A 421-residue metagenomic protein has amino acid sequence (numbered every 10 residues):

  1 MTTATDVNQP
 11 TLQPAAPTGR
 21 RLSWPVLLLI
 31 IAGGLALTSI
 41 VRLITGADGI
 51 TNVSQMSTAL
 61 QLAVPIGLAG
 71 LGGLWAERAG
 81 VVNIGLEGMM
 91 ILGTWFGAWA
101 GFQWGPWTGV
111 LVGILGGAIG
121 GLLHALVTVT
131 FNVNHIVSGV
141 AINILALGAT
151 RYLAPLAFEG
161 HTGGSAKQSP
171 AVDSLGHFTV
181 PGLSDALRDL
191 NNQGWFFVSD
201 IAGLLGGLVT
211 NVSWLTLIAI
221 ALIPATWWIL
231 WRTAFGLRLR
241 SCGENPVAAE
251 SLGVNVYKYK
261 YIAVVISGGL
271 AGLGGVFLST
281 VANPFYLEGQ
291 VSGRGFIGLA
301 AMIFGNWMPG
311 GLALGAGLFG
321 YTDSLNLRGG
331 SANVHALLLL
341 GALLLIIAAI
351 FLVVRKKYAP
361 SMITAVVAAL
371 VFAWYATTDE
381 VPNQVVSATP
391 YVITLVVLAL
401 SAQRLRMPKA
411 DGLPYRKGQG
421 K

Functional and structural regions predicted by a protein language model:
M1-I40, A186, A225-T226, E244-K258 (+1 more regions): Cytosolic-side transmembrane-helix boundaries in multi-pass membrane proteins
A16-W24, E77-V82, G120-G194, R232-A234 (+3 more regions): Short loop segments and helix-boundary regions at transmembrane helix junctions of multi-pass inner-membrane proteins
I40-M56, L74-G80, A376-V381: Short, hydrophobic transmembrane alpha-helix segments
A47-T58, P155-F158, L230, V264-M302 (+2 more regions): Inter-helical junctions in multi-pass inner-membrane proteins, predominant in energy-converting antiporter-like
S54-I136, V140, L299-L312, L400: Single transmembrane alpha-helix segments in multi-pass membrane proteins
W75-F96, V129-I142, R238, Y261-I262 (+5 more regions): Short, non-helical or kinked segments that cap or interrupt transmembrane helices
L147-W231, Y286-V291, R328, A332 (+4 more regions): Transmembrane helix-bundle core of multi-pass membrane transporters and related energy-transducing complexes
G207-F285, P309-G310, L314: Helix-loop-helix "hairpin" substructures at the membrane interface of multi-pass membrane proteins
